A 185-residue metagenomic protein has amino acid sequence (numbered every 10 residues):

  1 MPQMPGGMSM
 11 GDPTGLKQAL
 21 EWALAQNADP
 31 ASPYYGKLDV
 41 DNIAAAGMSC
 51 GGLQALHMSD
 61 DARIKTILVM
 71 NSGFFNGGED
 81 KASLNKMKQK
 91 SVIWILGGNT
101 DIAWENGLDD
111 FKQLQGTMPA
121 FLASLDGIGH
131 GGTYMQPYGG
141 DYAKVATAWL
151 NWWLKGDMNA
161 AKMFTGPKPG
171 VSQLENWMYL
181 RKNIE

Functional and structural regions predicted by a protein language model:
M1, M10, T14, Q18-A23 (+7 more regions): Extracytoplasmic low-complexity repetitive segments enriched in small/polar residues
P2-S9, G132-P137: Second-shell loop/turn segments in exported
M4-S49, L53: Gly/Ser-rich "nucleophile elbow"/oxyanion-hole loop immediately N-terminal to the catalytic nucleophile in hydrolases
E21-A28, S59-R63, N151-K155: Sec-exported extracytoplasmic/periplasmic mature domains
I43, L122, L150: Divalent metal-coordination and catalytic microenvironments
Q54-M58: Hydrolases whose catalytic domains are alpha/beta-hydrolase-1, hotdog thioesterase, or metallo-beta-lactamase-like
K65-Q136: The feature captures the conserved acid-bearing segment of alpha/beta-hydrolase catalytic domains
G127, Q136-E185: Alpha/beta-hydrolase-fold serine-hydrolase catalytic core, especially in secreted/extracellular enzymes
